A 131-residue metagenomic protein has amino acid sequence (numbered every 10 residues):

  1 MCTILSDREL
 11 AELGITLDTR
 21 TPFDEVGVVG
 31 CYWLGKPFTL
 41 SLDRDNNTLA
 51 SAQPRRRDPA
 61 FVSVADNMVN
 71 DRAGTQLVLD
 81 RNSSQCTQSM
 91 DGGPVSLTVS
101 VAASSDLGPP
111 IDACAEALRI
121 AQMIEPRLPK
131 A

Functional and structural regions predicted by a protein language model:
M1-G27, M68, R119-A131: N-terminal "mature-domain start" segment
C2, C31, C114: Short cysteine clusters
S6, G14, T48, P109-D112: Helix N-cap and loop-to-helix transition residues
E12, T16-A73, L77-V78: Short, solvent-exposed recognition patches
S63-A131: A short, solvent-exposed beta-edge/loop patch
